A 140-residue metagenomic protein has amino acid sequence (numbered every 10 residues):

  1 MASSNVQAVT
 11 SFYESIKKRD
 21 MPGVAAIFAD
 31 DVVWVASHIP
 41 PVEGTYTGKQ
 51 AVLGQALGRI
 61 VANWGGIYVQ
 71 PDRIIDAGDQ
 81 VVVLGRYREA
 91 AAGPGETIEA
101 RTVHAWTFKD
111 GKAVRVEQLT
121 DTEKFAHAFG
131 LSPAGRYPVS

Functional and structural regions predicted by a protein language model:
M1-D30, G130-S140: Short, low-complexity N-terminal intrinsically disordered segments enriched in polar/charged residues
M1-S4, L57-S140: A beta-strand edge to alpha-helix "cap/lid" segment located at domain peripheries
V9, S37-P41, A91: Residue-level detector of alpha-helix boundaries and kinks
V9-F12, G23-F28, V32, G48 (+4 more regions): Hydrophobic pocket/interface hotspot
M21-G23, A29-D79: A solvent-exposed, acidic/Ser-Thr-rich amphipathic alpha-helical stretch
